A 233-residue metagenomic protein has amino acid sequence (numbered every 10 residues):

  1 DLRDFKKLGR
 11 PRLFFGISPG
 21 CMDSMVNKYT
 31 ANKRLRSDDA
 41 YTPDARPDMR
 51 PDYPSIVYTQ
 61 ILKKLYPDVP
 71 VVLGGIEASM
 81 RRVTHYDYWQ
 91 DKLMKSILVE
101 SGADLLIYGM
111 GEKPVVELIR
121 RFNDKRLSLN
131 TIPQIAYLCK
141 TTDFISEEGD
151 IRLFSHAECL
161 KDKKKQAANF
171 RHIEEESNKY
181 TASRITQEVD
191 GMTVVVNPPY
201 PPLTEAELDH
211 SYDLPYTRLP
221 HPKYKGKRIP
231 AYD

Functional and structural regions predicted by a protein language model:
D1, K6-K7, L208, L214-T217 (+1 more regions): Amphipathic repeat-derived elements
L2-D190, V196-Y200: Glycine-rich beta-alpha loop elements in corrinoid/cobalamin-binding modules across cobalamin-dependent enzymes
E100, L203-K225: Alpha/beta-hydrolase fold catalytic core
R184-T193, Y212, P220-K223: Short acidic (Asp/Glu) and glycine-rich catalytic loops that position anionic groups and cofactors
K225-D233: N-terminal pre-triad scaffold of radical SAM enzymes
